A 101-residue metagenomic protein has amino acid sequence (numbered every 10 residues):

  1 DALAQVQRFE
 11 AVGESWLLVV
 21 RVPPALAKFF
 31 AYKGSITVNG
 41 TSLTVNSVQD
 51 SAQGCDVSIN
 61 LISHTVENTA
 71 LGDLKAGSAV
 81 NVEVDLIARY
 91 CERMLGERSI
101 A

Functional and structural regions predicted by a protein language model:
D1-A101: Structural preference for solvent-exposed beta-strand-turn elements and adjacent flexible terminal/loop segments within
